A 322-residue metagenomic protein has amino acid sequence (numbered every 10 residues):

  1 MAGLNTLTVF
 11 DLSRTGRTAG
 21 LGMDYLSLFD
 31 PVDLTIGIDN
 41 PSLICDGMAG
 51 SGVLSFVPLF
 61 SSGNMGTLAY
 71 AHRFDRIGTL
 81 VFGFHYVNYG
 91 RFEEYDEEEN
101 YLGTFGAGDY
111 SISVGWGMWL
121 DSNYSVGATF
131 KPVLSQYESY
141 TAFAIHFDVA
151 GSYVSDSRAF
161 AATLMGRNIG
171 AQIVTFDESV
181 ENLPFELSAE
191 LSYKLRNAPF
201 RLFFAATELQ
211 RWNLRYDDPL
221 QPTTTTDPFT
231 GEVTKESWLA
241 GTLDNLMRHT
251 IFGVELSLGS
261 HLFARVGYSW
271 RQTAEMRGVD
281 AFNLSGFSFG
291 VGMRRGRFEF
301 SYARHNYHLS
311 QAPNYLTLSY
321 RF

Functional and structural regions predicted by a protein language model:
M1-F322: Subset of outer-membrane beta-barrel
